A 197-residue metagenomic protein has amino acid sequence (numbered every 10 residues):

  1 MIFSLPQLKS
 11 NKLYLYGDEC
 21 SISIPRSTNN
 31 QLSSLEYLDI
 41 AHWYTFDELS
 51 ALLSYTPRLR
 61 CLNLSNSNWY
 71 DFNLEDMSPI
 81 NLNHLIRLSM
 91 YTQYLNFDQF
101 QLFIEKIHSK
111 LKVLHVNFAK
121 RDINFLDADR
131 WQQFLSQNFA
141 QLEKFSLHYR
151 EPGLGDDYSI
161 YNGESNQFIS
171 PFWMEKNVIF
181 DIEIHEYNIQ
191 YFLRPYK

Functional and structural regions predicted by a protein language model:
M1-K197: Eukaryote-biased activation of long, low-complexity terminal tails and linkers
